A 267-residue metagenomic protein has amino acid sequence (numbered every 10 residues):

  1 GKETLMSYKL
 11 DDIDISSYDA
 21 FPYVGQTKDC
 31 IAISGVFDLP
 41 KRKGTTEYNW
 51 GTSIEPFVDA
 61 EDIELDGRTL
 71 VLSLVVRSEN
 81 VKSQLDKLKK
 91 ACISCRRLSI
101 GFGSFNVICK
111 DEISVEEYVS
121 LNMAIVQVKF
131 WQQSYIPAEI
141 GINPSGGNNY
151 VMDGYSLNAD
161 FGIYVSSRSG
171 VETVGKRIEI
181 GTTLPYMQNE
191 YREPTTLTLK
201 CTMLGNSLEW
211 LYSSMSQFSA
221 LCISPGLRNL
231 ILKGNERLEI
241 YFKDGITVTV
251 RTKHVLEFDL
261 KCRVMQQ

Functional and structural regions predicted by a protein language model:
G1-Q267: Extracellular/virion structural assembly segments
